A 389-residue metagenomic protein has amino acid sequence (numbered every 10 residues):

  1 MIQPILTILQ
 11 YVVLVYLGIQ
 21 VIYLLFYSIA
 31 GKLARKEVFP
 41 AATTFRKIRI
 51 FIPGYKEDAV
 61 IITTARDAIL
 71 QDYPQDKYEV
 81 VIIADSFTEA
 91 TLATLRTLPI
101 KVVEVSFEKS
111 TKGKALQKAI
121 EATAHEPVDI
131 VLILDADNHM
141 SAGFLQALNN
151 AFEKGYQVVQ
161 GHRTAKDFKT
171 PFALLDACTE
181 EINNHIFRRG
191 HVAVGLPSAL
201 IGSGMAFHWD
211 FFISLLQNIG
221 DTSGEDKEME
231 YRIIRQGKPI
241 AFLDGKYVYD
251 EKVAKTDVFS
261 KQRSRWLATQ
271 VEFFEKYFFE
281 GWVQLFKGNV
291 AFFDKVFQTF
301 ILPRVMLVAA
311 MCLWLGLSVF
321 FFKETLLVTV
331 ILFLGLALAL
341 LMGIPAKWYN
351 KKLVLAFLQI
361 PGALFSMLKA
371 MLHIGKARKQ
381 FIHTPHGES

Functional and structural regions predicted by a protein language model:
M1-T44, M367: N-terminal membrane-anchoring/stem segments of glycan-assembly enzymes
I29-L33, P40-A42, Q298-R378: Membrane-embedded multi-pass helical conduit in multi-pass membrane proteins, especially envelope-biosynthetic
R46-R49, E79, E228: Cell-envelope/extracellular polymer assembly enzymes that use nucleotide-activated donors
R66-K77: Short, acidic, metal-binding catalytic loop of nucleotide-sugar glycosyltransferases
A84-L92, F107-K109, H139: A conserved acidic beta->alpha catalytic loop
E104-H125, A142-D221, S264, V271 (+1 more regions): Long helical/loop segments within the catalytic core of UDP-sugar-dependent glycosyltransferases, especially the large
P127-H139: Short beta-strand-to-loop acidic/aromatic patch adjacent to the donor-nucleotide binding site
S223-M229: Acidic donor-binding loop at a coil-to-helix junction in glycosyltransferase catalytic cores that engages
